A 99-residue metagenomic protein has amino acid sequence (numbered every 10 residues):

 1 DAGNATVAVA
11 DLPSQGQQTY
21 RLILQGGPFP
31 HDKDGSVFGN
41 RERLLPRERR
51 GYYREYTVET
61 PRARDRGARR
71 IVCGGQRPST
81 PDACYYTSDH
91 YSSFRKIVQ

Functional and structural regions predicted by a protein language model:
D1-L44: N-terminal secretory signal peptides
G27-Q99: Functional cores of ribonucleases/endoribonucleases
